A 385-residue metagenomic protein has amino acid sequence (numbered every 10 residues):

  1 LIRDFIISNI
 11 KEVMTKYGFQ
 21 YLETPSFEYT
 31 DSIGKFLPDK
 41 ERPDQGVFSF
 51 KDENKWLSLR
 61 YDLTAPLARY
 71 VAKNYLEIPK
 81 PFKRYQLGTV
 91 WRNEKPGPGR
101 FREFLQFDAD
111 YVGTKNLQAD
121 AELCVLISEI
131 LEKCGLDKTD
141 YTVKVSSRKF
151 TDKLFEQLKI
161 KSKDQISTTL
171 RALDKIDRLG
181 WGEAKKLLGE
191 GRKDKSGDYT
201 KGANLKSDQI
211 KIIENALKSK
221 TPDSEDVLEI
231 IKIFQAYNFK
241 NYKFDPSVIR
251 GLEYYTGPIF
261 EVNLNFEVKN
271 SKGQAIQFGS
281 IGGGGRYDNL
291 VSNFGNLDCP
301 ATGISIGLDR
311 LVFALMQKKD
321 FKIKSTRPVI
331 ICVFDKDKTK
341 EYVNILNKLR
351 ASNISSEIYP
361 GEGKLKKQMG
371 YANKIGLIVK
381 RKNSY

Functional and structural regions predicted by a protein language model:
I2-Y17, E28-Y29, T64-L76, R84-D137 (+1 more regions): Positively charged, Gly/Ser-enriched RNA/tRNA-binding surfaces
T15-T30, D44-G46, L59, I78-K83: Short N-terminal amphipathic alpha-helices
T24-S32, F82-N93, Y141-T151: Short, glycine/charge-rich beta-strand/loop segments that flank catalytic centers and engage negatively charged groups
S26-L57, K185: Polyanion/phosphate-binding surface patch
P43-N54, L158-A184, F239, V268: Acidic, His- and aromatic-enriched active-site or binding-groove loops in soluble protein domains that engage sugars
K138-K149, L170, K243-I249: Short, surface-exposed recognition loops or helix-turn segments adjacent to catalytic cores
R148-K149, K153-I160: Phosphate-rich ligand and nucleic-acid binding surfaces
